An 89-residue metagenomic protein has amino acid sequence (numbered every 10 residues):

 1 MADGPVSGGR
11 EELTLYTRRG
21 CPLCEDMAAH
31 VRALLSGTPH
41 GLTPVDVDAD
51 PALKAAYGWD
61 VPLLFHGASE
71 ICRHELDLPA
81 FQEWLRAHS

Functional and structural regions predicted by a protein language model:
A2-A33: Local sequence-structure signature of Cys/Sec-based thiol-disulfide redox active-site neighborhoods
L35-P39: Short helix-capping segments at alpha-helix termini
H40-P51: Thiol-based oxidoreductase modules, predominantly thioredoxin-like and allied folds used for disulfide exchange
V61-E70: A short, hydrophobic beta-strand/beta-hairpin element that forms part of a small beta-sheet core
E70-D77: N-terminal, polar/charged subdomain of small-to-medium soluble alpha/beta proteins
F81-S89: Thiol-/selenol-based redox modules, centered on thioredoxin-like and closely related oxidoreductase domains
